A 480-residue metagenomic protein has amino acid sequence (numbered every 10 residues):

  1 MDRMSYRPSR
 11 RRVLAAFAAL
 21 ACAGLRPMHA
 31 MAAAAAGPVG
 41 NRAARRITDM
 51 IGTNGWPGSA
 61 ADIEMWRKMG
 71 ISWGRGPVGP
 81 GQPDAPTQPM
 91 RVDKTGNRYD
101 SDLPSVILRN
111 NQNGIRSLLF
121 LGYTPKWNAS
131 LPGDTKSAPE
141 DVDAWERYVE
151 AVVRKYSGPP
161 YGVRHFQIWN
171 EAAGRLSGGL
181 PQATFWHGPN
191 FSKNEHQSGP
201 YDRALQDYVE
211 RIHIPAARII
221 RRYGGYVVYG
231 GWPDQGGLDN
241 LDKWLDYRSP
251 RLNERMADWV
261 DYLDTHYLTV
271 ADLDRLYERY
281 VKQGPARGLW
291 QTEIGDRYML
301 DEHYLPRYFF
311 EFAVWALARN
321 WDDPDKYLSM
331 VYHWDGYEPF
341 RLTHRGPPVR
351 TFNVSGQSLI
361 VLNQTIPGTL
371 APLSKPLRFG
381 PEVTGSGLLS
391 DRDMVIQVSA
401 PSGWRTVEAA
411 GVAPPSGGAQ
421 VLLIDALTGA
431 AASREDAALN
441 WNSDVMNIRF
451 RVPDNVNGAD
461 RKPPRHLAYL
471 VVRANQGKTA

Functional and structural regions predicted by a protein language model:
M1-S9, A16-A23, M31: N-terminal secretory signal peptides
Y6, L25-R46: C-terminal segment of N-terminal export signals and the immediately downstream linker at the start of the mature
A36-P77: Boundary/entry segment of secreted carbohydrate-active catalytic domains
M69-P89, R98-K243: Substrate-binding cleft and catalytic face of glycoside hydrolase catalytic domains, especially the flexible beta-alpha
D202-F312: Noncatalytic carbohydrate-binding groove/subsite architecture in carbohydrate-active enzymes
L300-I366, L373-R378: Aromatic/acidic polysaccharide-binding cleft in carbohydrate-active enzymes
R378-G429, R465-Y469, A474: Carbohydrate-binding surface patches
L439-A480: C-terminal beta-strand-rich structural cap/linker in extracellular carbohydrate-active enzymes
